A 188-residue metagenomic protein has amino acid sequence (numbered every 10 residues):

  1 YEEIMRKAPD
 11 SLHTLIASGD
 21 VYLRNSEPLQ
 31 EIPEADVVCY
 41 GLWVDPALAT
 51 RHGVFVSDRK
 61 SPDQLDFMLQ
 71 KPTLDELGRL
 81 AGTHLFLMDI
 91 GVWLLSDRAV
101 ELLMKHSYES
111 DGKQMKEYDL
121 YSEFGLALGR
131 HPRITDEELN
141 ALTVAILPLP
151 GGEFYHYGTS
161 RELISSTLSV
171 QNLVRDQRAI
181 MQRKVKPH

Functional and structural regions predicted by a protein language model:
Y1-S61: Conserved beta-loop-beta/alpha segment of the NTase-like Rossmann-fold superfamily that binds/positions NTPs
M5, V21, V37-V38, L42-A47 (+3 more regions): Left-handed beta-helix
L15, M68, W93-S96: Conserved catalytic-core segments centered on acid/base and nucleophilic motifs
V54, F67, G78-R79: Internal gly/pro-rich beta-alpha loop/helix module that stabilizes soluble enzyme cofactors or their anionic handles
D66-P72: Long, low-complexity, Ser/Pro/Thr/Gly-rich intrinsically disordered regulatory regions of eukaryotic transcription
